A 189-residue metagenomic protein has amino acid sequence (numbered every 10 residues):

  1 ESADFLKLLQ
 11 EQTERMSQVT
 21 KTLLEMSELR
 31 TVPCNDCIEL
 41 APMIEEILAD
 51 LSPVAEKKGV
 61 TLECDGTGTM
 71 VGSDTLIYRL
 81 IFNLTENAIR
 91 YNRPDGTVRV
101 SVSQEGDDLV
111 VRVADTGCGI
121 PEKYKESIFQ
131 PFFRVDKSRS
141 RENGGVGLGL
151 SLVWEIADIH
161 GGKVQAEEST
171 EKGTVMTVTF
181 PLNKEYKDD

Functional and structural regions predicted by a protein language model:
L8-M16: Short alpha-helical segment of the dimerization/phosphotransfer core of two-component systems
V54-E63: Short conserved segments within the C-terminal catalytic ATPase subdomain
A88-I89: Short helix-loop "hinge" at the ATP-lid/N-box region of the Bergerat-fold HATPase_c
D95-D107: Short beta-strand/loop element within the Bergerat-fold HATPase_c
D115: Acidic ATP/Mg2+-coordinating residue in the GHKL
I120-R134: Short conserved segment of the HATPase_c
